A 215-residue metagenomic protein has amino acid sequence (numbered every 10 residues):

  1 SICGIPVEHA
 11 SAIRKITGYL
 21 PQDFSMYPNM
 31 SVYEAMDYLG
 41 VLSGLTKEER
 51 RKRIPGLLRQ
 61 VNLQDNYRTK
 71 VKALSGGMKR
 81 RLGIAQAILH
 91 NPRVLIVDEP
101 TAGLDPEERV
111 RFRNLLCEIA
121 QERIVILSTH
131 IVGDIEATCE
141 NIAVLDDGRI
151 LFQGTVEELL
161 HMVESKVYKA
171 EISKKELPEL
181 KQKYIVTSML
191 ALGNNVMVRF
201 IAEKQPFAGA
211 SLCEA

Functional and structural regions predicted by a protein language model:
D37, V41, E48-N66: Conserved ABC ATPase "signature" region
K70-L74: Conserved ABC ATPase signature
I84: Hydrophobic anchor residue at the start of the ABC signature
N91: Conserved catalytic motifs of ABC-family nucleotide-binding domains
L95-D98: Catalytic Walker B motif of ABC-type/P-loop ATPase nucleotide-binding domains
